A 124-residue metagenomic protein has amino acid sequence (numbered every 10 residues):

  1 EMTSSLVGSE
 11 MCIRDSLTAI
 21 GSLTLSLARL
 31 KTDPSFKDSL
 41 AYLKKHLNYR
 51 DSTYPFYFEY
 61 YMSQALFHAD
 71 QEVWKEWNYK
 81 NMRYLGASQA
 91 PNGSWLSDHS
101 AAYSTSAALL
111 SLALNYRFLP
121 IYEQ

Functional and structural regions predicted by a protein language model:
E1-G8, C12-I13: Single conserved hydrophobic/aromatic residue that forms the stacking wall/gate of nucleotide- or nucleobase-binding
S4-S5, T32-D51, K80-S94: Long, well-ordered core segments of solenoidal/helical folds
I13-L25, P55-F67, S104-A113: Well-ordered alpha-helical segments within folded domains of soluble proteins
D15-S16, L30-K37, T53-Y57, E72-E76 (+1 more regions): Soluble non-cytosolic domains of exported or imported proteins
L25-L40, F67-R83, N115-Q124: Structural helix-adjacent loops and short alpha-helical linkers that scaffold large soluble proteins
L43-W74: Loop/turn-rich, solvent-exposed surfaces of beta-rich toroidal or solenoidal domains
Y84, A90, S94-E123: A cross-kingdom marker for long, charged
